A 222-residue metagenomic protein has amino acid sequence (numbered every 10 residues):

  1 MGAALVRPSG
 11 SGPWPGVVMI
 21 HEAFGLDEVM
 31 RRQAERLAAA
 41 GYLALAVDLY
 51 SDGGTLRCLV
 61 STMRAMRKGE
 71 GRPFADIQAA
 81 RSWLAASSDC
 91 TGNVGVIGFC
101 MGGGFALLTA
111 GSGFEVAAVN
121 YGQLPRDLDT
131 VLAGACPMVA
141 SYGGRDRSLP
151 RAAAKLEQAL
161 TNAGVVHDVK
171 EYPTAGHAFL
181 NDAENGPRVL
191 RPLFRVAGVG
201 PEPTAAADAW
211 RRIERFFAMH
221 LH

Functional and structural regions predicted by a protein language model:
M1-D89, D182-V199: Serine-hydrolase catalytic machinery in alpha/beta-hydrolase-like enzymes
L49-D52, Q123, A175: Short beta-to-alpha linker loops that shape the active-site pocket of alpha/beta-hydrolase fold enzymes
I77-A135: Primarily recognizes the serine-hydrolase "nucleophile elbow" in alpha/beta-hydrolase and SGNH/GDSL folds
P125-A135, D146, E202, R211 (+1 more regions): Conserved serine/cysteine hydrolase catalytic core
G134, V139-Y142, Y172: Short beta-strand/loop motif that positions the catalytic acidic residue of the alpha/beta-hydrolase fold
G144-R147, T174-G176: Acidic beta-to-alpha connecting loop that harbors the catalytic carboxylate
R147-A154: Conserved alpha/beta-hydrolase "acid-adjacent" motif
V166-H222: C-terminal catalytic histidine-bearing segment of alpha/beta-hydrolase fold enzymes
